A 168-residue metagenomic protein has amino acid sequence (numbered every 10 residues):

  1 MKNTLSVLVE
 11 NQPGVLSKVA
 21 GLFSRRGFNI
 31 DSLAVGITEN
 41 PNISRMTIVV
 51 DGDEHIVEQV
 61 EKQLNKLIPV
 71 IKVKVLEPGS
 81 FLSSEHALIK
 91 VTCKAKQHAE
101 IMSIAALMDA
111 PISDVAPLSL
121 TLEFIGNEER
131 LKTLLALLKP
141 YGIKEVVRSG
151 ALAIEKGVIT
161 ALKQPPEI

Functional and structural regions predicted by a protein language model:
M1-T4, L8-R45, V49-I168: Long, contiguous binding/interaction regions
